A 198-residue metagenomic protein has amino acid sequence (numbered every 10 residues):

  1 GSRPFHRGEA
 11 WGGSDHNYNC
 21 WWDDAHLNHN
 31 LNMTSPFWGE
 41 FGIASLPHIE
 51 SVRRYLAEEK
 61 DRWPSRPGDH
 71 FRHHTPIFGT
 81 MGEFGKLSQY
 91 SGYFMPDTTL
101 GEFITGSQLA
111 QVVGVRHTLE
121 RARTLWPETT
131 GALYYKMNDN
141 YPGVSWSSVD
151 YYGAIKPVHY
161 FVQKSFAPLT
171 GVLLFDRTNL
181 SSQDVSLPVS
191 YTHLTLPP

Functional and structural regions predicted by a protein language model:
G1-N28: Polar, glycine-rich mid-to-C-terminal structural blocks that act as macromolecule-binding/assembly scaffolds
W22-L187: Substrate-binding clefts and catalytic carboxylate motifs of secreted carbohydrate-active enzymes
T192-P198: Conserved small/polar residues in nucleotide/adenosyl-binding loops
